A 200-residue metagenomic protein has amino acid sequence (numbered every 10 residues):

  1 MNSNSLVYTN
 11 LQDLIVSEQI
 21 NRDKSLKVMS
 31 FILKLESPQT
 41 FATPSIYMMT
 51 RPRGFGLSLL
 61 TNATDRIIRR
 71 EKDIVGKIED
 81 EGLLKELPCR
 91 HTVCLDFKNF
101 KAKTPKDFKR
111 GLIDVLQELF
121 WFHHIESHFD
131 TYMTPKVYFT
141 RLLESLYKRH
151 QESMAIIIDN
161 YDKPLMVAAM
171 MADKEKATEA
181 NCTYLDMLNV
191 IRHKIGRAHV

Functional and structural regions predicted by a protein language model:
M1-D80: Walker A/P-loop-proximal flanking segment of P-loop NTPase domains
P38-T40, R70-E71, R149-E152, M171 (+1 more regions): Secondary-structure transition/capping motifs at alpha-helix termini and the adjoining loop/turn into the next element
P44, P88-T92, R197: Short glycine-/polar-rich loops that comprise or flank the Walker A/P-loop and associated switch/sensor motifs
P52, L59-M154: P-loop NTPase nucleotide-binding core
K98, D159-N160, K194-R197: A short beta-strand-to-loop transition that corresponds to the Sensor-1 phosphate-sensing loop of AAA+ P-loop ATPases
R141-Y147, K176-R197: Substrate-engagement module of ASCE P-loop NTPases
H150-A177: Conserved P-loop NTPase "ATPase switch" module shared by AAA+ and STAND
